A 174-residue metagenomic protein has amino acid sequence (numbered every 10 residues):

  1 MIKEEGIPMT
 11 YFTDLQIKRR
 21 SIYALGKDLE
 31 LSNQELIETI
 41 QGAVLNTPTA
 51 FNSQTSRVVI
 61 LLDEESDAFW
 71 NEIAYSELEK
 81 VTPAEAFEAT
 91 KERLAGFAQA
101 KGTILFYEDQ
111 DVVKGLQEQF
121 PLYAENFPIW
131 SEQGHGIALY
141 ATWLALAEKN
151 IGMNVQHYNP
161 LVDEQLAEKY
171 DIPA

Functional and structural regions predicted by a protein language model:
I2-G102: N-terminal amphipathic, basic helical "cap/leader" segment at the start of enzyme domains
K3, E168-A174: Short, intrinsically disordered, charge-balanced linker/junction segments flanking boundaries in proteins
V44, F120-A167: Small-aliphatic-rich amphipathic alpha-helix that forms the alpha element of a beta-alpha
A50, E148, D171-I172: Arginine/glycine-rich "motif VI" loop of SF2 helicases in the C-terminal RecA-like domain
E65, L166-K169: Short secondary-structure transition/capping segments
E72-A74, L116-P121: Short, flexible, mixed-charge acidic loops at enzyme active sites
A100-K101, I151, A174: Short coil/turn connectors at secondary-structure junctions
Y107-V112: Short glycine-enriched loops at secondary-structure junctions
